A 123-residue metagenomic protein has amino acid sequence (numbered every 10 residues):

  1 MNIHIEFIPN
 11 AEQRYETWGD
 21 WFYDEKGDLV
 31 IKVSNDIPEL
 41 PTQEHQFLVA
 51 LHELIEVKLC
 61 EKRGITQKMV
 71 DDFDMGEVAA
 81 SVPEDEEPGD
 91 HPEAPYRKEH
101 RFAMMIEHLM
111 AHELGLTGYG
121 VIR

Functional and structural regions predicted by a protein language model:
M1-H45, E61-R123: Metalloprotease/metallohydrolase-associated module, dominated by Zn2+-dependent proteases
L48-C60: Active-site recognition of the HExxH zinc-binding catalytic motif
